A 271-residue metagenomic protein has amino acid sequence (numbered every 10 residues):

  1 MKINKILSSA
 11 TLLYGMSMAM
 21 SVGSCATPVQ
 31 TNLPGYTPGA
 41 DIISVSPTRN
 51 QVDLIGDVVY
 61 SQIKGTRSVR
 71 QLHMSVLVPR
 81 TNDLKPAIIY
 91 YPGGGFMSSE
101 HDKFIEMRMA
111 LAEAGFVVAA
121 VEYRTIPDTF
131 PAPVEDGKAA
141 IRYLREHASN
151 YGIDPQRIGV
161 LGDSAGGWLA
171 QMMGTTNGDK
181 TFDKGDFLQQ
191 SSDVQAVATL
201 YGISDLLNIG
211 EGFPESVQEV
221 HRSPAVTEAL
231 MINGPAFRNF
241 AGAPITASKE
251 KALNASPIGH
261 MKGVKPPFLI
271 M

Functional and structural regions predicted by a protein language model:
K2-L12: Bacterial N-terminal signal peptides that target proteins for export
K5, M20-S24: Generic extreme N-terminus detector
A10-S21: Bacterial N-terminal signal peptides
A26-M271: Alpha/beta-hydrolase superfamily serine-hydrolase fold, recognizing
